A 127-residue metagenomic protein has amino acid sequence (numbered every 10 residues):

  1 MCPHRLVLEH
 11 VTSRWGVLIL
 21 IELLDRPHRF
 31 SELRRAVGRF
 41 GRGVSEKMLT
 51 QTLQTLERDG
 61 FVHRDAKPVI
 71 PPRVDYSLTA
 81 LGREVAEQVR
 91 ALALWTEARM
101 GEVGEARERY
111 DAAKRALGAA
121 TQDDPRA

Functional and structural regions predicted by a protein language model:
C2-M48: N-terminal helix-turn-helix DNA-binding core of bacterial DNA-binding proteins
S13, V17, Q54, R83 (+2 more regions): Generic detection of well-ordered alpha-helical segments
E22, R29, T52, Q88-A91: Residue-level recognition of specific faces of alpha-helices
V37-P71: Canonical helix-turn-helix DNA-binding module
P68-A91: Basic, amphipathic "hinge/linker" alpha-helix immediately C-terminal to the N-terminal HTH DNA-binding motif
E87-A127: Amphipathic alpha-helical dimerization/coiled-coil segments that flank or bridge DNA-binding/regulatory modules
